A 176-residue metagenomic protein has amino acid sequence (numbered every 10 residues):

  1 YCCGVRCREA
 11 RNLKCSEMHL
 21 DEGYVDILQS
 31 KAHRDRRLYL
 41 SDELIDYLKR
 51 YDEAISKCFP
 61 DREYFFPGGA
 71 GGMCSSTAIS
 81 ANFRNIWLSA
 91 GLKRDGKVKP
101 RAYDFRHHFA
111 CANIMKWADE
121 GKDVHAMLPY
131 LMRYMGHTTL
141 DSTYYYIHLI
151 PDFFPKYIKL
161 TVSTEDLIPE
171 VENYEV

Functional and structural regions predicted by a protein language model:
Y1, A10, A32, E43 (+6 more regions): Short, structured motif recognition centered on aromatic/hydrophobic residues
C3, C7-R8, N12-D46: Conserved tyrosine-mediated DNA breakage-rejoining catalytic core shared by Y-recombinases
R8-R11, R34, W87-L88, D119-K122 (+1 more regions): Short loop/beta submotifs within extracellular cysteine-rich repeat domains
K31-K49, E63-R84, R101: C-terminal catalytic core of Y-nucleophile DNA break-rejoin enzymes
S75, M127, T138-T139: Short coil turns linking two alpha-helices in DNA-binding domains
S80-R133: Short, basic (Lys/Arg/His-rich) helix/loop patches that form interaction surfaces in the mid-to-C-terminal regions
M135-L160: Catalytic-site neighborhood detector that most strongly recognizes the C-terminal catalytic loop/helix of tyrosine
T161-V176: C-terminal secondary-structure termini that scaffold catalytic or DNA-interacting sites
